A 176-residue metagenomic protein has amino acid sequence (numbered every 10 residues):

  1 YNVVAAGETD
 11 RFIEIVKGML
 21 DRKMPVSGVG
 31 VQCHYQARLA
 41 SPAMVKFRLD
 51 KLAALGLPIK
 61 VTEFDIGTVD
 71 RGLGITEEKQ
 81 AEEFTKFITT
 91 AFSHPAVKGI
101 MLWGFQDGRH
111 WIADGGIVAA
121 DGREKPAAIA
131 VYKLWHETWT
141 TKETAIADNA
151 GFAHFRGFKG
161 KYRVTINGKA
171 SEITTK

Functional and structural regions predicted by a protein language model:
Y1, F12-P42, L55-T68: Aromatic- and acid-rich polysaccharide-binding/catalytic face of secreted or lumenal carbohydrate-active enzymes
Y1-A6, F105-G108: Short, internal active-site loops enriched in acidic
G7-M19, A81-T90: Short, acidic/polar
A40-K60, F64-K176: Aromatic-rich peripheral "rim/lid" segments of glycoside hydrolase catalytic domains that contact and position glycan
